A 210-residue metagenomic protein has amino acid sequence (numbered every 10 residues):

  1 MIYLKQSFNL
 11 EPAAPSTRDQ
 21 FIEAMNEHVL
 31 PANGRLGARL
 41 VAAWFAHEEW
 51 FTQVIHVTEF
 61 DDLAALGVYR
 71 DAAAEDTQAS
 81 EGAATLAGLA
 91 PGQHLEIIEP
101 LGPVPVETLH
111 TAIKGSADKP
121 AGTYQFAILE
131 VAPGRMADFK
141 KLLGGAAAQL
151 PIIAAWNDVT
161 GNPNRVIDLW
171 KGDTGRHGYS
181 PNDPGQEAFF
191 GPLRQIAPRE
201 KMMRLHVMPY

Functional and structural regions predicted by a protein language model:
I2-P15, G102-T160, N164-G175, P209: Surface-exposed interaction/gating patches
L4, T52-D62: Accessory recognition modules or surfaces
T17-A42, E59-I98, G144-I153, N157-N162 (+1 more regions): An amphipathic, aromatic/His-enriched active-site/gating alpha helix that lines ligand/cofactor pockets
E49-W50, N162: Carbohydrate-binding/catalytic loop surfaces
Q53-I55, G92, I167: Broad gene-expression machinery/nucleic-acid interaction feature
I55, Y69, I128-E130: A general secondary-structure boundary signal
